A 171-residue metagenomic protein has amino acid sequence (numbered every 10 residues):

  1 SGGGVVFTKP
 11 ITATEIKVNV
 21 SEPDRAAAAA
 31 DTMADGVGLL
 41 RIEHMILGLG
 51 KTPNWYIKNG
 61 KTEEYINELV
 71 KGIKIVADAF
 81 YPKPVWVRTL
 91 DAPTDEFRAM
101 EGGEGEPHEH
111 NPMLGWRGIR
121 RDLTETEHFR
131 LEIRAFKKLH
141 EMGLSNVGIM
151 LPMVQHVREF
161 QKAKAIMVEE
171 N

Functional and structural regions predicted by a protein language model:
S1: Conformationally flexible catalytic loops at phosphate/diphosphate-handling active centers
F7-N171: Conserved alpha/beta-domain cores
